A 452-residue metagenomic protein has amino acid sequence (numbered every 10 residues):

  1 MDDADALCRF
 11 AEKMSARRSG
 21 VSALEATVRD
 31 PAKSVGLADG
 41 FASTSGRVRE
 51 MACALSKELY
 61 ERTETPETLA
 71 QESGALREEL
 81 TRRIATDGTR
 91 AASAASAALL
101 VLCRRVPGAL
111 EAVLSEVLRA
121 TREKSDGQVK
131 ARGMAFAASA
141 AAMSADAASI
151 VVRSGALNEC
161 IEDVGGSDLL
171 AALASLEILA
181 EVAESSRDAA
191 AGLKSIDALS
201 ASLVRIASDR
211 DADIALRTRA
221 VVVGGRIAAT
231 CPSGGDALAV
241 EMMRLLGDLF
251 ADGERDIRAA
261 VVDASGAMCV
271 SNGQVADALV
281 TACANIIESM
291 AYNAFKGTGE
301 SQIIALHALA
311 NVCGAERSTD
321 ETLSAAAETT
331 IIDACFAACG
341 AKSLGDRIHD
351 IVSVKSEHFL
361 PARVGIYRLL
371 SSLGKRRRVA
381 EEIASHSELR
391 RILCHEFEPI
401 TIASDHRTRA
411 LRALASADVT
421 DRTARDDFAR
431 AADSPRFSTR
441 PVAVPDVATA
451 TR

Functional and structural regions predicted by a protein language model:
D2, G36-S45, E79-G88, R119-Q128 (+7 more regions): Helix-loop junctions that connect tandem helical modules in alpha-solenoid scaffolds
A6-S22, A26, D39-G40, E50-E64 (+12 more regions): Alpha-helical solenoid repeat architecture
S22-A32, T65-G74, P107-L114, D146-S154 (+6 more regions): Short, hydrophobic/charged alpha-helical patches characteristic of ARM/HEAT alpha-solenoid repeats and analogous
A54, G155-A156, A384-L389: Amphipathic alpha-helical scaffolding segments
A97, V106, I303, A327-S372 (+3 more regions): Alpha-solenoid helical repeat scaffolds
S115, A138, N158-I161, A180: Register-specific detector for alpha-helical tandem repeat solenoids, activating on a conserved position within each
A190-A191, S195-A198, V204-A215, R219-A362 (+1 more regions): Eukaryotic tandem repeat interaction scaffolds
V354-K355, L360-T423: Extended alpha-helical scaffolding segments
